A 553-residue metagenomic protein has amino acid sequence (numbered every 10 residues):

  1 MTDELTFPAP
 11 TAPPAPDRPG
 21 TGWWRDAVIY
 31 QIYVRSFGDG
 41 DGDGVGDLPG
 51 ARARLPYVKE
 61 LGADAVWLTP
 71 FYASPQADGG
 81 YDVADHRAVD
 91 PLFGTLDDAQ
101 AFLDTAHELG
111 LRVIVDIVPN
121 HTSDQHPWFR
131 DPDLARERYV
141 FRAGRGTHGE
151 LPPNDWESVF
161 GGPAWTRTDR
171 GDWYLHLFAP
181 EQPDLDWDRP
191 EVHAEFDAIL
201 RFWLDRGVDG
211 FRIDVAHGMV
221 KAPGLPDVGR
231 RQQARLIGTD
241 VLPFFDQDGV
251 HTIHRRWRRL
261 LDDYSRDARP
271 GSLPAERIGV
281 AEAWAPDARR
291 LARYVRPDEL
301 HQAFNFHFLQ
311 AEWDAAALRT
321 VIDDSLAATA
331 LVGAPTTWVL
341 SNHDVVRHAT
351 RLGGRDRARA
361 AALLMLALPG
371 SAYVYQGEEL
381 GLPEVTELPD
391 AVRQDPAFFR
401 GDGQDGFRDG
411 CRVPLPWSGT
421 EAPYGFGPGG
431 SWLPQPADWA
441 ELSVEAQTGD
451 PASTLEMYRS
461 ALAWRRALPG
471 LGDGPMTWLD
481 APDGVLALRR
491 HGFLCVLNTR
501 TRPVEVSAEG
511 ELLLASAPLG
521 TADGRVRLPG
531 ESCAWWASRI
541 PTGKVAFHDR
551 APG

Functional and structural regions predicted by a protein language model:
T2-R201, D205, G218-P286, L415 (+1 more regions): Acidic/aromatic-lined carbohydrate-recognition and catalytic surfaces of CAZymes acting on diverse glycans
D3-T11, W23-R25, G229-F245, T252-G271 (+9 more regions): Loop/helix patches that line or flank the sugar-binding groove of alpha-linked glycan CAZymes
G40-R52, N154, R319, L352-D356 (+2 more regions): Short, polar loop/linker segments at the starts of domains and inter-domain junctions
V66, F211-I213: Hydrophobic residues within beta-strands of alpha/beta enzymes
S74-P75, H121-S123, P163-A164, R212 (+8 more regions): Flexible loop/turn segments at secondary-structure boundaries
R502-P518: Beta-strand-rich binding/interaction modules
G524-R550: C-terminal beta-strand-rich structural cap/linker in extracellular carbohydrate-active enzymes
